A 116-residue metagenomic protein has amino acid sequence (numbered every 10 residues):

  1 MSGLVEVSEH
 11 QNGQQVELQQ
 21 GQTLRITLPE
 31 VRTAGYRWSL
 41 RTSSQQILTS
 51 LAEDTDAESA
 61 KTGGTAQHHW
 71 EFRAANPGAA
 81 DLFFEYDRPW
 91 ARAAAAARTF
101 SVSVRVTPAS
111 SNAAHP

Functional and structural regions predicted by a protein language model:
M1-L24: N-terminal edge beta-strand
G13, Q20-G21, Y36-S39, G64: A charge-rich, low-complexity, intrinsically flexible signal that marks solvent-exposed coils, linkers, repeats
Q14, H68-W70: Short strand-edge motifs at loop-to-beta-strand transitions and within beta-strands of extracellular beta-rich domains
R25-P29: Short edge beta-strand/loop segments characteristic of extracellular beta-sandwich folds
T42-S59: Short, solvent-exposed loop/linker segments at beta-strand-coil boundaries, enriched for Pro/Gly and Ser/Thr
A75-A80: Glycine-centered tight-turn and secondary-structure capping sites
A91-R98: Beta-sandwich strand segments
V102-P108: Interdomain boundary/hinge segments at the C-termini of tandem beta-sandwich modules
